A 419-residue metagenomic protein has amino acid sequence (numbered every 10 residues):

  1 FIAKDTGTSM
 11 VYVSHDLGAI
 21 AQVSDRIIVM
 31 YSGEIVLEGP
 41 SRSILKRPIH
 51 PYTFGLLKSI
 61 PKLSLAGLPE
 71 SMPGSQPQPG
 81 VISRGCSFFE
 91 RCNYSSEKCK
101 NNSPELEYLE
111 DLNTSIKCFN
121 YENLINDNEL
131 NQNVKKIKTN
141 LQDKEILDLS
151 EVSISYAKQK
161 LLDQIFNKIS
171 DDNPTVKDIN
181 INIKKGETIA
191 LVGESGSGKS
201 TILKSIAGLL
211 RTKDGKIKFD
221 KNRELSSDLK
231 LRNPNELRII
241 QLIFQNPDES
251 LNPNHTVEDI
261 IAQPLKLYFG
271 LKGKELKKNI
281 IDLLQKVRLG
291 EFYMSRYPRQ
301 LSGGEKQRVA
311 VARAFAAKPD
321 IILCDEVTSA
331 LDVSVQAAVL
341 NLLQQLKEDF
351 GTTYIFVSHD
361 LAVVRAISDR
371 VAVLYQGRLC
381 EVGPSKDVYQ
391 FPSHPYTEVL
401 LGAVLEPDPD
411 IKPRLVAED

Functional and structural regions predicted by a protein language model:
F1, L57, E275-F292, L401-G402: Conserved ABC ATPase "signature" region
F1-L68, L331, V335-P409: P-loop NTP-binding/switch modules centered on Walker-like glycine-rich loops
P40-I146, Q159, S385-D419: Short catalytic/signature loops enriched in Gly
R42-P48, P77-S83, K168-I169, E224-Q241 (+3 more regions): ABC ATPase NBD coupling module
A207: Helix-to-loop junction immediately C-terminal to a conserved catalytic motif
Y297-L301, E305: Conserved ABC ATPase signature
K318: Conserved catalytic motifs of ABC-family nucleotide-binding domains
